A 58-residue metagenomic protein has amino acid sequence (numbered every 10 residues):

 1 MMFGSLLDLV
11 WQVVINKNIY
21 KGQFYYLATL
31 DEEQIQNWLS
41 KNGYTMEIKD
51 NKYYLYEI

Functional and structural regions predicted by a protein language model:
M1-M2: Methionine residue identity
D8-I58: Acidic, low-complexity, intrinsically disordered interaction modules
